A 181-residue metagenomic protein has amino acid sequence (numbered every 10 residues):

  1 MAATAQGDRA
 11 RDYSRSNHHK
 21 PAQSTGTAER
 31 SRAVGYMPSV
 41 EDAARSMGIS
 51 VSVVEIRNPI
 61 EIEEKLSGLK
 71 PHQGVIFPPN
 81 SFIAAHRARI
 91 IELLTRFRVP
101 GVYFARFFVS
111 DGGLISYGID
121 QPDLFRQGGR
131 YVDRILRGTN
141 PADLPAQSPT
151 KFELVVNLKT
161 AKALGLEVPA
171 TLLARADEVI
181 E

Functional and structural regions predicted by a protein language model:
M1-E181: Short hydrophobic alpha-helices and adjacent helix-cap/hinge residues
